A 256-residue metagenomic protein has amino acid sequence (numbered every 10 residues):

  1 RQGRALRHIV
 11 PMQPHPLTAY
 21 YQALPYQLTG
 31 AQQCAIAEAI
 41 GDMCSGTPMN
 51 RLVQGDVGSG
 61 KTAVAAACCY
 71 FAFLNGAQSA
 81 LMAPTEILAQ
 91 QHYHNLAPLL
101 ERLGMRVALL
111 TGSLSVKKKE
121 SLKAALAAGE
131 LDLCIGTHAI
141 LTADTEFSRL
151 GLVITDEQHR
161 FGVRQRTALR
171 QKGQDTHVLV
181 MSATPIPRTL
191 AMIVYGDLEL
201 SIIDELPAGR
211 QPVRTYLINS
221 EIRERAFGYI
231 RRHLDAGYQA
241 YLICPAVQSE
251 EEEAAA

Functional and structural regions predicted by a protein language model:
R1-L24: Upstream accessory/linker segments immediately N-terminal to the RecA-like ATPase cores of bacterial MutS and a subset
G3-H8, T29-A37, C44-A256: Inter-lobe coupling/hinge segments of SF2-like helicase ATPases
